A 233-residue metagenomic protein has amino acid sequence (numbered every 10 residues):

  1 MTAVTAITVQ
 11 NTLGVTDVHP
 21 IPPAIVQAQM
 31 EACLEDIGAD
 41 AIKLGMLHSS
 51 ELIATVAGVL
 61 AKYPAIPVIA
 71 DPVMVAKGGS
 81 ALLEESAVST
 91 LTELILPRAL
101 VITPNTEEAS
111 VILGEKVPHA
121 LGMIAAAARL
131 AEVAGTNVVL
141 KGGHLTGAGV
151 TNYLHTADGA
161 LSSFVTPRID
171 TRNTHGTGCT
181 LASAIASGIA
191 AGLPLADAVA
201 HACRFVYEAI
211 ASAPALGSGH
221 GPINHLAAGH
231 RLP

Functional and structural regions predicted by a protein language model:
M1-K77: Conserved N-terminal subdomain of the carbohydrate kinase-like
Q10-V26, G78-L91, K116-P118, L145-T151 (+6 more regions): Active-site-adjacent loop and "lid" segments of alpha/beta metabolic enzymes
I25-Q29, T90, L94, A125 (+2 more regions): A non-catalytic, amphipathic alpha-helix used as a structural packing/dimerization or gating element in enzyme scaffolds
E85-L161, D170: Conserved phosphate/ATP/ADP-binding segment of small-molecule kinases
S110-V111, R172-L195: Short, small-residue alpha-helix embedded
A160-S162, G188-A202: Phosphate-handling active-site elements
A196-P233: Charged C-terminal helix
